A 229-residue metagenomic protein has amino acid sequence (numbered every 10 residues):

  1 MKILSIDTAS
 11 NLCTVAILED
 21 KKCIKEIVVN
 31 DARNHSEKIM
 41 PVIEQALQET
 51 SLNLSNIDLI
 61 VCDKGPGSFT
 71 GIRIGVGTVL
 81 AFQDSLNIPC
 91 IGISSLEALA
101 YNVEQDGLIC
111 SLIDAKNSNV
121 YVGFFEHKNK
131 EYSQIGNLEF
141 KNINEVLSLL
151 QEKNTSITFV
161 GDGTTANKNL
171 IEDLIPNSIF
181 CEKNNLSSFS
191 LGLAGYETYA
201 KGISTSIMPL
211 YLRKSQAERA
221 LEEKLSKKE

Functional and structural regions predicted by a protein language model:
M1-P66, F140: N-terminal beta-alpha supersecondary unit
A16, Y121-F125, L210: Conserved hydrophobic/aromatic positions in well-ordered beta-strands
K22, D31-N34, P89-N185: Surface "functional belts" at beta-alpha junctions
T50-S55, D84-I93, G202: Phosphate-handling active-site elements
T50-S55, L150-T155, Y199: Glycine-rich phosphate-binding loop signature in dinucleotide/nucleotide-binding domains
L59-C90: DPxDG-like acidic metal-binding loop motif
I179-E229: Acyltransferase
